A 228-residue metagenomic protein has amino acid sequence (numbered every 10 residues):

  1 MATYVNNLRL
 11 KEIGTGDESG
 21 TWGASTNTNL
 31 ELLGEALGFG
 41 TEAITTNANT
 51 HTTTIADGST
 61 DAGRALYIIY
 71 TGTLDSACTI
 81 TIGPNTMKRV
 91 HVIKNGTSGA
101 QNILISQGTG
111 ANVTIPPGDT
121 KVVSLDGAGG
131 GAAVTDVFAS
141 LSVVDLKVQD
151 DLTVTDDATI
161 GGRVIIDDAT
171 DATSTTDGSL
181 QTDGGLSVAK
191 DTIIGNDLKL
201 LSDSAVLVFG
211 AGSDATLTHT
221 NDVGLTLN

Functional and structural regions predicted by a protein language model:
M1-R9, I13-I103: Exposed extracellular interaction/assembly regions and N-terminal maturation sites
K11, I69, S106, S124 (+1 more regions): Residues in well-ordered beta-strands of folded domains
D17-S19, G23, L33-A36, G40-T50 (+2 more regions): Intrinsic low-complexity, repeat-rich intrinsically disordered segments enriched in small/flexible residues
G23-T28, P117-G127, D214-T216: Extracellular disulfide-bonded cysteine-rich modules/repeats
G63-L66, M87-V90, D119-T120, D183 (+2 more regions): Short, surface-exposed beta-edge/turn micro-motifs
C78-T81, M87-K88, Q101-L141: Beta-strand-rich solenoidal segments
N95, L125-G127, H219-N221: Short, low-complexity Ser/Thr-rich regulatory SLiMs
